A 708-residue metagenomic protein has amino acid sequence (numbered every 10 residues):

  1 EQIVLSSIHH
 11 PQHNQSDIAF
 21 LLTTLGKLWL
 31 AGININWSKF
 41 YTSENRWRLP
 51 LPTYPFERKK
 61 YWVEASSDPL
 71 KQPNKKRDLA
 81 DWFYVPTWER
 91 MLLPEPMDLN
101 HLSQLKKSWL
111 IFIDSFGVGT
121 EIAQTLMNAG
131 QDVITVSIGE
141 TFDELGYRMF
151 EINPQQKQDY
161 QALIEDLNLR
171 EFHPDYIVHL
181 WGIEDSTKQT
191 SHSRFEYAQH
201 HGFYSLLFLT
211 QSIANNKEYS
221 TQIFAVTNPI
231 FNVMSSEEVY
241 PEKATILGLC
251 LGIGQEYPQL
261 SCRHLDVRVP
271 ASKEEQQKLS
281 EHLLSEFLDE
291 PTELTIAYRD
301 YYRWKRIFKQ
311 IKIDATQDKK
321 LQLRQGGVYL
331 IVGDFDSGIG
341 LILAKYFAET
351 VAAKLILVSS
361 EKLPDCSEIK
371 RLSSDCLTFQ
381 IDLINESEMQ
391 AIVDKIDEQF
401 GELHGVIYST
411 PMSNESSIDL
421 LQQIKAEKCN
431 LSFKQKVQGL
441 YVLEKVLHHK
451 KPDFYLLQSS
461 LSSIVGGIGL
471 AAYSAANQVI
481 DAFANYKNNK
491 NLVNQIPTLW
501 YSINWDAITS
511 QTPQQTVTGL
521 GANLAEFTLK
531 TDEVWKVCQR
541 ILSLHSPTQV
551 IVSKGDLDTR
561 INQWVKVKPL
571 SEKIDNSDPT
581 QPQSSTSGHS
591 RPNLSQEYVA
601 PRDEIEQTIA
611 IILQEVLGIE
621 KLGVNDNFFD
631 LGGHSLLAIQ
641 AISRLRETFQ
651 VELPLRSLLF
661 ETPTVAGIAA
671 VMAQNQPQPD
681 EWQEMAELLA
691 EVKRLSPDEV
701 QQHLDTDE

Functional and structural regions predicted by a protein language model:
E1-L294, Y298-W304, D318-K319, L323-P569 (+1 more regions): 4′-phosphopantetheine-dependent carrier domains
N576-S577: Coupling/switch segment of ABC-type P-loop NTPase heads
